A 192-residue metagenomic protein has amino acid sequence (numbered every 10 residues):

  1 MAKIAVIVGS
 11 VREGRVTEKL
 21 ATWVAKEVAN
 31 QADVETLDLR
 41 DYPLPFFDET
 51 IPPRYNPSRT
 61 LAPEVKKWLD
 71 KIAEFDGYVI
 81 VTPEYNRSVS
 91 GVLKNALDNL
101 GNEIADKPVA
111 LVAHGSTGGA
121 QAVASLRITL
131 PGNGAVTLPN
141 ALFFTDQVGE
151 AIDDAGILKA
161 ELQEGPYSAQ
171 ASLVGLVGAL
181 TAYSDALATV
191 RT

Functional and structural regions predicted by a protein language model:
A2-Q31: N-terminal beta1-alpha1 ligand-phosphate binding loop
K3, D33-E35, P108: Residues at the starts of beta-strands that form the adenosine-phosphate
A29-E35, V136-T137: A generic structural motif
R40-S58, I152-D153: N-terminal beta-loop-helix "entrance" segment that forms/cooperates in small-molecule cofactor or anionic ligand
N56-V136: Helix-loop-strand module that forms the ligand-binding subsite of alpha/beta enzymes
L138-T192: Glycine-rich phosphate/pyrophosphate-binding loop and the adjoining helix
